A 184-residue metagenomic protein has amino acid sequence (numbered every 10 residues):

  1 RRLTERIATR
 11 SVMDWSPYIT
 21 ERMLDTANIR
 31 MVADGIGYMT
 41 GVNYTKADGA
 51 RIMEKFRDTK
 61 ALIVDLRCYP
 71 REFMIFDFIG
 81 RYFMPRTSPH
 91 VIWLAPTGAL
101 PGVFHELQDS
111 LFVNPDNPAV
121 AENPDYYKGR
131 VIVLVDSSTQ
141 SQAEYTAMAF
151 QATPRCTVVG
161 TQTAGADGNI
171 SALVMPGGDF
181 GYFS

Functional and structural regions predicted by a protein language model:
R2-P176, F180: Cleft-lining beta-strand/loop regions that shape enzyme active-site pockets
F183: Active-site neighborhoods of enzymes that stabilize oxyanions during catalysis
